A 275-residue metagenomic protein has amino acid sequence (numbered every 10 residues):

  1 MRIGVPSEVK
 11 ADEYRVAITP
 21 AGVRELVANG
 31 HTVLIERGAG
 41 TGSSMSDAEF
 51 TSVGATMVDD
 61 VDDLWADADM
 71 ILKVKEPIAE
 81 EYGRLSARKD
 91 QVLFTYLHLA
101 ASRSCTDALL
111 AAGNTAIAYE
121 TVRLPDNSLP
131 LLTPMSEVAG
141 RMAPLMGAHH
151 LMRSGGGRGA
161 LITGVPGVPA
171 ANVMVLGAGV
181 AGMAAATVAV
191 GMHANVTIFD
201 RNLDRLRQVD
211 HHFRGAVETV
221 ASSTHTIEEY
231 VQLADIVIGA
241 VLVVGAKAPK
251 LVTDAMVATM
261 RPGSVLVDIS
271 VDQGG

Functional and structural regions predicted by a protein language model:
R2, E8, A79-N172: Glycine/serine-rich phosphate-binding loop and adjoining beta1-alpha1 elements at the start of nucleotide-handling
R2-A108, A112: An N-terminal-biased, well-structured beta-alpha scaffold segment characteristic of Rossmann-like dinucleotide-binding
P6, N29-G30, V53, I78 (+12 more regions): Change "in soluble alpha/beta enzymes" to "in soluble alpha/beta proteins
P6-S44, G156-G239: Glycine-rich phosphate/diphosphate-binding loop of Rossmann-like nucleotide-binding domains
E8-K10, R37-G40, D62, E76-P77 (+7 more regions): Short, ordered loop/turn segments at secondary-structure junctions
I71, L93, V173-M174, V237 (+1 more regions): Short, well-ordered beta-strand core segments
E80-E81, V180-V188, D204-L206, G245-L251 (+1 more regions): Short glycine/serine/threonine-rich phosphate/pyrophosphate-binding segments that cradle anionic phosphate groups
H211-G275: Rossmann-like adenosine-cofactor binding region
